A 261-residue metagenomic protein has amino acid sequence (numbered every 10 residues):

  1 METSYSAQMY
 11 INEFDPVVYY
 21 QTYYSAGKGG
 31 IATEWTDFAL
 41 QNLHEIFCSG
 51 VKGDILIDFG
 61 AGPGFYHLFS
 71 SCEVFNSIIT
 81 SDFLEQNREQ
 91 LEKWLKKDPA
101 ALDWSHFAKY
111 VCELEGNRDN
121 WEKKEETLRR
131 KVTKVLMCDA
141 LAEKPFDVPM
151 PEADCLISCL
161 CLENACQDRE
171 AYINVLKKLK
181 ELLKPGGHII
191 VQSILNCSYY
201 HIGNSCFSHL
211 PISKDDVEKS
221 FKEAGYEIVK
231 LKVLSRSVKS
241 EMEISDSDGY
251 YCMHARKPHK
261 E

Functional and structural regions predicted by a protein language model:
M1-G53, Y66: Class I SAM-dependent methyltransferase Rossmann-like catalytic core, especially the SAM/SAH-binding loop
V51-G64, S77-D82: Conserved class I S-adenosyl-L-methionine
L95-P145: S-adenosyl-L-methionine
E143-L156: A short acidic, Gly/Pro-enriched loop at the edge of an enzyme's catalytic core that lines a small-molecule cofactor
M150, E170-P185: A short glycine-rich, Lys/Arg-flanked "PGG" loop and its adjoining helix->strand segment in the class I
S158, L176, G186-I194: Conserved beta-strand signature within the Rossmann-like core of class I S-adenosyl-L-methionine
Q167, C197-K219: Acceptor-substrate binding/catalytic loop of class I
A224-K232, S237-E261: Core SAM-dependent methyltransferase catalytic element
